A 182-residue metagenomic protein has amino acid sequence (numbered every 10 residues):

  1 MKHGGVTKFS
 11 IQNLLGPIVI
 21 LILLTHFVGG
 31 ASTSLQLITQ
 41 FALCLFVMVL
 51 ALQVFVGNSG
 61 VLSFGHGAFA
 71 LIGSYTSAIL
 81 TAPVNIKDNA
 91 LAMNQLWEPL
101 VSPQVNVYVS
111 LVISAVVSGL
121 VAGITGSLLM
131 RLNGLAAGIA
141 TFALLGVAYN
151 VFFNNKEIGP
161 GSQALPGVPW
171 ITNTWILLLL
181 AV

Functional and structural regions predicted by a protein language model:
M1-V182: Transmembrane alpha-helices and adjacent helix-loop boundaries
